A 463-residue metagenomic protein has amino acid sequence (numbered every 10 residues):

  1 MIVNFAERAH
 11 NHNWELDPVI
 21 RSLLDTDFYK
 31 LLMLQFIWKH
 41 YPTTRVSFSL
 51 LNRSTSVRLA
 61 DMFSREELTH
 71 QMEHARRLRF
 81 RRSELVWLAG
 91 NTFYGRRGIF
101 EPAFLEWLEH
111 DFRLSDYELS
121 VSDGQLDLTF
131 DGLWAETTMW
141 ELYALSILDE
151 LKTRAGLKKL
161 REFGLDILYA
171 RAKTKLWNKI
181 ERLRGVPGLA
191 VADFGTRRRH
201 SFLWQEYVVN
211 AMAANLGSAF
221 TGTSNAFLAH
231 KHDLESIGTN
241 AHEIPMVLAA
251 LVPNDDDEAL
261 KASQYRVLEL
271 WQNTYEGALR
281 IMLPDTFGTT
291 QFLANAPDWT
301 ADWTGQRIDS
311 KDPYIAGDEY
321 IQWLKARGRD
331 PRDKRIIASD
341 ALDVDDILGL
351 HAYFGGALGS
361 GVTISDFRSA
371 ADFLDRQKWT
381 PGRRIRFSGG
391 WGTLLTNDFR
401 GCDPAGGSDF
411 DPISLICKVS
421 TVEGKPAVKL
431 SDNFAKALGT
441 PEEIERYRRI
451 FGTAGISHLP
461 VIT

Functional and structural regions predicted by a protein language model:
M1-L260, Q272-N273, C402-D409, S414-T463: Ordered alpha/beta subdomains of enzyme catalytic regions
I2-H10, L228, H232-T463: Glycine-rich phosphate/ribose-binding loops and adjacent secondary-structure elements that form binding surfaces
